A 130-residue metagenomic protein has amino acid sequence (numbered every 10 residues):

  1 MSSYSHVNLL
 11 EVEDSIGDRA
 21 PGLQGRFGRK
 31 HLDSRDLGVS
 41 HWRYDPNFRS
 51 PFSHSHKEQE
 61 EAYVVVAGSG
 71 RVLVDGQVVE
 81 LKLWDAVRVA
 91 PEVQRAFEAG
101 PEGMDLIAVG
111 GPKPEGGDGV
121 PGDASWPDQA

Functional and structural regions predicted by a protein language model:
M1-L37, P46, G117-A130: A short, N-terminal "cap"/entry segment at the start of jelly-roll beta-barrel domains of the cupin/DSBH fold
R29-H31, P51-H56, E98-A99: Short histidine-centered beta-strand/loop micro-motifs that create catalytic or ligand/metal-coordination sites
R35-L37, D45-S50, S69, V78 (+1 more regions): Short, charged/polar surface micro-motifs in flexible loops or helix N-caps
H41-D45, S55-L73: Short, conserved beta-strand element in jelly-roll/cupin
F52, V72-L73, V89, R95-P101: Short beta-strand His + acidic residue motifs that chelate non-heme Fe in jelly-roll/DSBH and cupin folds
E58, Q77, V93, E102-G103: A generic "binding-loop/recognition-motif" signal
G76-E92: Short acidic-glycine-tyrosine-enriched beta hairpin
A96-A130: Double-stranded beta-helix
